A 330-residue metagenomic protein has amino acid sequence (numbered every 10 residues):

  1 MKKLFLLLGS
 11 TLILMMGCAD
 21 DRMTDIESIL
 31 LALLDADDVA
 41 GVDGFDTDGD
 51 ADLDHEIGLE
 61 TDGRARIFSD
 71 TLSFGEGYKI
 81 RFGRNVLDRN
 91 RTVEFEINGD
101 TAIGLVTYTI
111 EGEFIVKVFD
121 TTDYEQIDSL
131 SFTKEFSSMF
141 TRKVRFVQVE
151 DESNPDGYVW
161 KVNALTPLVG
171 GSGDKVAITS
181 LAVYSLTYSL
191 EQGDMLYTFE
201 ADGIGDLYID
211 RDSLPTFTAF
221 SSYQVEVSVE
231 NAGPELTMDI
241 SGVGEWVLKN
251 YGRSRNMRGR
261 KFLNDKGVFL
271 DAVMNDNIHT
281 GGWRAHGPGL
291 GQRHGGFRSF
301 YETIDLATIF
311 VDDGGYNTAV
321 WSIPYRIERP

Functional and structural regions predicted by a protein language model:
L14-G17: C-terminal motif of bacterial Sec signal peptides marking the signal peptidase cleavage site
A19-I115, S172-Y188: Acidic/polar, low-complexity intrinsically disordered N-terminal segments immediately downstream of a Sec signal
S137-F140, F269-G287: Aromatic sugar-binding surface patches on proteins that engage polysaccharides or sugar-phosphate polymers
M139-A177, G314-I327: Short beta-strand edge/turn micro-motifs at domain boundaries
L165-F217: Short, compositionally biased P/S/T/A/G/V-rich stretches that sit at domain boundaries
A182-T187, D305-P330: Short beta-strand elements
A219-P234, M238: Aromatic/hydrophobic beta-strand junction motif of beta-rich domains
N250-D276: Solvent-exposed serine/threonine-rich low-complexity stretches and specific carbohydrate-binding patches
